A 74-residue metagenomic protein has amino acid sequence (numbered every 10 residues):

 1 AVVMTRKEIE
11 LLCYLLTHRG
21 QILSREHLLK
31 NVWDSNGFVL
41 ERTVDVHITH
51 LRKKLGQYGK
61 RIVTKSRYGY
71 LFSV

Functional and structural regions predicted by a protein language model:
A1-G59, T64-S66: Positively charged, aromatic-enriched patches within helix-turn-helix-type DNA-binding elements, predominantly
G69: Alpha/beta-hydrolase active-site loop signature
F72-V74: C-terminal edge and immediately downstream basic/flexible tail or linker adjoining helix-turn-helix-like DNA-binding
